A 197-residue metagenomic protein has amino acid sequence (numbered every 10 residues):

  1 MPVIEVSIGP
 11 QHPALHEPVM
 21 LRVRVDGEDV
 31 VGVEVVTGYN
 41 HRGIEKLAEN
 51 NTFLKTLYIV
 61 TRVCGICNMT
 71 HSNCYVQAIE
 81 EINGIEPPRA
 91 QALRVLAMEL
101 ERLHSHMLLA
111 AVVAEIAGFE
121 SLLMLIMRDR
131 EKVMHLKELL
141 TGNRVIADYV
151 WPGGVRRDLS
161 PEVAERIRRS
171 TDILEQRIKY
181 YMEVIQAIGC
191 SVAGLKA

Functional and structural regions predicted by a protein language model:
M1-A197: Active-site bordering "gate/hinge" segments that shape substrate access to catalytic or cofactor-binding pockets
